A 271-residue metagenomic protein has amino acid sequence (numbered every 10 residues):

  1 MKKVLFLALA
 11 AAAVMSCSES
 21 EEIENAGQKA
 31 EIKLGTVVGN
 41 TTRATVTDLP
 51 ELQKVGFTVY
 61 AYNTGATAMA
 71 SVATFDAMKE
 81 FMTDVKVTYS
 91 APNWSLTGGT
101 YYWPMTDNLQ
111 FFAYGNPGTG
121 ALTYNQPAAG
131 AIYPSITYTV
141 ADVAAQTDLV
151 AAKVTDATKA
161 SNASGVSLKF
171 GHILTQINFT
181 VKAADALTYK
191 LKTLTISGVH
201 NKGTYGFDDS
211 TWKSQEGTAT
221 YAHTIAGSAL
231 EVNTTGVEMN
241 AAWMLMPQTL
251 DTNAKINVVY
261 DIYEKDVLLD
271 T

Functional and structural regions predicted by a protein language model:
K2-T271: Sec-type signal peptide cleavage vicinity
